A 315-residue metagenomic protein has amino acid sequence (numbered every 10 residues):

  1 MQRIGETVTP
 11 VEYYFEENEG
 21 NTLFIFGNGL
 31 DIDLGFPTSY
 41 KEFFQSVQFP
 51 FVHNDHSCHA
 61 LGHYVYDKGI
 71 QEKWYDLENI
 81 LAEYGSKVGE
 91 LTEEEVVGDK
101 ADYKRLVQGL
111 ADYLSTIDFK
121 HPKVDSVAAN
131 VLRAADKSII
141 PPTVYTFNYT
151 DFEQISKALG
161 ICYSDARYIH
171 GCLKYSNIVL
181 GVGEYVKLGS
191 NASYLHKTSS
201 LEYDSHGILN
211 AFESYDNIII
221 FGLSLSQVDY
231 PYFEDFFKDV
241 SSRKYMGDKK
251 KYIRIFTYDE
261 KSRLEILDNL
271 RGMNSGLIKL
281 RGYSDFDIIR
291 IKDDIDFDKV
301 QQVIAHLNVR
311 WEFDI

Functional and structural regions predicted by a protein language model:
Q2-N217, L223-I315: Conserved catalytic-core helix/loop/strand module for nucleotide-ribose chemistry
